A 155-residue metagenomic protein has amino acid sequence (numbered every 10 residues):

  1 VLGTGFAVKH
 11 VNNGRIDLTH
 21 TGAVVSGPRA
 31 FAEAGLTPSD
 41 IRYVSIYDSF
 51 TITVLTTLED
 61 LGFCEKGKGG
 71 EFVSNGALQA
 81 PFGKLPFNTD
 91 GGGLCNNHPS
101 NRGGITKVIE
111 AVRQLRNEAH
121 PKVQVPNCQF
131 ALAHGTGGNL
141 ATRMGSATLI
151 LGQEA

Functional and structural regions predicted by a protein language model:
V1-A7, V11-L58, G62-N75, F82: A glycine- and small/hydrophobic-rich beta-loop-beta segment that serves as a flexible "lid/hinge" or phosphate-binding
V1-R29, L78-D90, L94, H120-F130 (+2 more regions): Condensing-enzyme catalytic core mediating Claisen C-C bond formation in acyl metabolism
F31, L61-E65, V112-A119, G152-A155: Structural signal for hydrophobic packing residues in well-ordered secondary-structure cores of soluble enzyme domains
A34-S45, K68, F72, N88-H98 (+1 more regions): Hydrophobic alpha-helical bundle architecture
S45-Y47, T57, F87, G93-N96 (+3 more regions): Long, contiguous hydrophobic alpha-helical segments, chiefly transmembrane helices and signal peptides
P99-A119: Active-site-proximal alpha-helical scaffold in enzymes
N139: Aromatic- and Gly/Pro-rich donor/ligand-binding loops that form nucleotide- or phosphate-bearing donor binding pockets
T142-M144: N-terminal nucleophile
